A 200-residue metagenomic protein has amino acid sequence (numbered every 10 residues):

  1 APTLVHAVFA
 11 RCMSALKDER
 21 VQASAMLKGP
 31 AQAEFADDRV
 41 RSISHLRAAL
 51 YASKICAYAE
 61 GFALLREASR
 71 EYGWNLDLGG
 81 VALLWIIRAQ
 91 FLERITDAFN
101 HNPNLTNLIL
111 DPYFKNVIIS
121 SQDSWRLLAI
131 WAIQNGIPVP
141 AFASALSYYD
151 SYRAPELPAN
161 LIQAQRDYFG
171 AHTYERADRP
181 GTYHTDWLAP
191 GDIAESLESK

Functional and structural regions predicted by a protein language model:
A1-K200: NAD(P)-dependent dehydrogenase/reductase Rossmann-like domain
